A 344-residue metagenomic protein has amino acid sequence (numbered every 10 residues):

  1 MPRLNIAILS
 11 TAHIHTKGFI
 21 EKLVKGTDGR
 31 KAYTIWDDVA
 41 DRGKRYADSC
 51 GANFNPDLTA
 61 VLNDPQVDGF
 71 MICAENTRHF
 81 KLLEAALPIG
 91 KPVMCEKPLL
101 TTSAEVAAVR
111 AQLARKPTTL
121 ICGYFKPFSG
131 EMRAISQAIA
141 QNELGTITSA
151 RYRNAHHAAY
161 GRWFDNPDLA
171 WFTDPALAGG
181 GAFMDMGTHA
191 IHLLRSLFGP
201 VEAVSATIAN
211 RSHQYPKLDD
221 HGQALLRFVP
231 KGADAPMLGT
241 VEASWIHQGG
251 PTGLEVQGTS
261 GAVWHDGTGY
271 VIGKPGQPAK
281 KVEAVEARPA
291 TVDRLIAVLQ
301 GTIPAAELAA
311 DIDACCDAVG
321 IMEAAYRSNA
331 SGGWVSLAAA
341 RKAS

Functional and structural regions predicted by a protein language model:
M1-R3, I8, G69-M71, V229 (+1 more regions): C-terminal helix-rich "cap/oligomerization" subdomain common to oxidoreductases
M1-S49: N-terminal Rossmann-like dinucleotide-binding module
P2, D185, I191-G269, D293-P304 (+1 more regions): Contiguous beta-strand/loop segments that form the cofactor/metal-binding neighborhood of enzyme cores
R30-A32, V67, I147, V201: Core-facing hydrophobic residues within beta-strands of well-ordered domains
A52, I89-K91, K116-T118, G232-M237: A short helix->loop->beta-strand "cap" motif at the edges of active sites that frequently abuts
N53-N63: Short acidic low-complexity segments
G69, E75-N76, F80-P127, N142: Beta-strand-loop-alpha-helix segment that lines the small-molecule cofactor/substrate pocket of alpha/beta enzymes
K126-Y215, G332: Predominantly a Rossmann-like dinucleotide-binding segment in NAD(P)-dependent oxidoreductases
